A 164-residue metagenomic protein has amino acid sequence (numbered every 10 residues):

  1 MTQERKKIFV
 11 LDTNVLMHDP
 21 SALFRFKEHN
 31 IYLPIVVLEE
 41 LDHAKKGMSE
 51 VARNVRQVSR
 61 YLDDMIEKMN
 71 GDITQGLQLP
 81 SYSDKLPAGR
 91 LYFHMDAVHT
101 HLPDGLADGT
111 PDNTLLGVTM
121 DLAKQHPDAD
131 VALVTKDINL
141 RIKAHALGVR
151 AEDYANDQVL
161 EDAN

Functional and structural regions predicted by a protein language model:
R5: Short Lys/Arg-rich basic patches
I8-A132, I138-H145, V149-N164: Active-site-proximal, substrate-binding regions of enzyme catalytic domains and RNA-binding/basic surfaces
